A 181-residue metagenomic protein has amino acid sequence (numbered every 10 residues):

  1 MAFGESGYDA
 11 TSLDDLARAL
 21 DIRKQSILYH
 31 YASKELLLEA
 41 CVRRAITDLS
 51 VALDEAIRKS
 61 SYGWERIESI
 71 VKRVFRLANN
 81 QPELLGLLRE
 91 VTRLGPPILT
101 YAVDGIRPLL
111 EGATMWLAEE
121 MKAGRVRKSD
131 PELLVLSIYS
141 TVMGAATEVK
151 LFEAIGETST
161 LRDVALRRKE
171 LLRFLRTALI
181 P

Functional and structural regions predicted by a protein language model:
A2-L36, A40: Helix-turn-helix
A40, D54-E83, P131-I138, A165-R168: Hydrophobic alpha-helical connector segments
R43-D48: Short, basic, alpha-helical segments at the C-terminal edge of helix-turn-helix-like DNA-binding modules
E65-E68, T100-G105, M121-Y139: All-alpha amphipathic helical-bundle segments outside canonical DNA-binding/catalytic cores that form hydrophobic
R66, A78-T100, E148-G156: Amphipathic alpha-helical segments used for helix-helix packing
V71-V74, L87-V91, I138, V142 (+1 more regions): Short alpha-helical scaffolding segments that buttress acidic/His motifs in well-ordered protein cores
R76, N80, E111-A123, S140-P181: C-terminal peripheral helix-coil segments that are non-catalytic and often amphipathic
